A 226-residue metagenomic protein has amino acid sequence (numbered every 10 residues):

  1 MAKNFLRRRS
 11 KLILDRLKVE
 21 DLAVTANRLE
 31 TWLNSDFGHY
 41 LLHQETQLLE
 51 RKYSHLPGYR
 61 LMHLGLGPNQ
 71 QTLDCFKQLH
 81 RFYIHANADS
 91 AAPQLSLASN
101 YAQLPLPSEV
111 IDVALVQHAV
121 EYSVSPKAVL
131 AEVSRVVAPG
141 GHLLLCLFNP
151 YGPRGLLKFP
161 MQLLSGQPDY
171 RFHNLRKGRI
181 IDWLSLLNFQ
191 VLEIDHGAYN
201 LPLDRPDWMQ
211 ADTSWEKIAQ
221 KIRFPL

Functional and structural regions predicted by a protein language model:
A2-S54: Class I SAM-dependent methyltransferase Rossmann-like catalytic core, especially the SAM/SAH-binding loop
Q47, K52-L104: Class I SAM-dependent methyltransferase SAM/SAH-binding core
A102-A114: A short acidic, Gly/Pro-enriched loop at the edge of an enzyme's catalytic core that lines a small-molecule cofactor
D112-K127: A short SAM/SAH-binding and catalytic strip from SAM-dependent methyltransferases
K127-H142: A short glycine-rich, Lys/Arg-flanked "PGG" loop and its adjoining helix->strand segment in the class I
H142-R171: Conserved class I S-adenosyl-L-methionine
P160, R171-I194: Short alpha-helix
H196-L226: A C-terminal cap/extension of S-adenosyl-L-methionine-dependent methyltransferases that defines the acceptor-substrate
